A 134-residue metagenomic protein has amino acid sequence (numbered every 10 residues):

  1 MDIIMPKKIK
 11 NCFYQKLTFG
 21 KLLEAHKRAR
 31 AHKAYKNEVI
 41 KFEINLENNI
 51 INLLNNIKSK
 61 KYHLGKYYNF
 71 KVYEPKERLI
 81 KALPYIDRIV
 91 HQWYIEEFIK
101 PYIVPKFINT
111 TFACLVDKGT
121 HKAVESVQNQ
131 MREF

Functional and structural regions predicted by a protein language model:
M1-I51: Non-catalytic, polymerase-adjacent accessory regions of viral genome-replication enzymes
D2, K16-H32, L64-N69, E96-Y102 (+1 more regions): Short, compositionally biased low-complexity segments
K7-C12, E96-F134: Active-site-proximal segment of RNA-dependent polymerases
G20, E47, I51, D87-Q92 (+3 more regions): Non-catalytic, well-ordered alpha-helical scaffold segments
K21-L22, L53-K76, I89, N129-R132: Reverse-transcriptase-like RNA-dependent polymerase core
E38-F42, L64-K71, P105-F112: Short coil/turn segments at secondary-structure boundaries
V39-E43, L79-P84, R88, A113-D117: Short, charged/polar micro-motifs that form catalytic or ligand-binding hotspots
E77-I108: Conserved pre-motif C helix in the palm subdomain of viral-like polymerases
